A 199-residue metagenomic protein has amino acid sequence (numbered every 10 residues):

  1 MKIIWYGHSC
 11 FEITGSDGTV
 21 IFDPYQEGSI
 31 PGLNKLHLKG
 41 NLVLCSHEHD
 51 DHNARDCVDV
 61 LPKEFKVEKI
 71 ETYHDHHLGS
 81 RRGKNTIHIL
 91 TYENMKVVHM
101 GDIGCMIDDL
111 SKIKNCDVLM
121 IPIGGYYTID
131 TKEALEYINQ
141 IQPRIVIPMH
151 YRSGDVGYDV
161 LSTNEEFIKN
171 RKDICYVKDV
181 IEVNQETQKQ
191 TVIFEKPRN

Functional and structural regions predicted by a protein language model:
M1-L42, H49-V118, Y126-E133, Y176-N199: Core dinuclear metal-dependent hydrolase active-site scaffold
G40, V118, A134-Y151: Proline-aspartate-enriched helix->loop->beta-strand connector
H47, I123, M149-Y151: Short secondary-structure boundary segments
R82-G83, D130-N139, V160-N164: Charged helix-capping and loop-helix junction motifs
S111-K114, E136-N139, K169: Replace "anionic and nucleotidyl ligands
R144-I145, M149-N199: Accessory terminal helices/loops
